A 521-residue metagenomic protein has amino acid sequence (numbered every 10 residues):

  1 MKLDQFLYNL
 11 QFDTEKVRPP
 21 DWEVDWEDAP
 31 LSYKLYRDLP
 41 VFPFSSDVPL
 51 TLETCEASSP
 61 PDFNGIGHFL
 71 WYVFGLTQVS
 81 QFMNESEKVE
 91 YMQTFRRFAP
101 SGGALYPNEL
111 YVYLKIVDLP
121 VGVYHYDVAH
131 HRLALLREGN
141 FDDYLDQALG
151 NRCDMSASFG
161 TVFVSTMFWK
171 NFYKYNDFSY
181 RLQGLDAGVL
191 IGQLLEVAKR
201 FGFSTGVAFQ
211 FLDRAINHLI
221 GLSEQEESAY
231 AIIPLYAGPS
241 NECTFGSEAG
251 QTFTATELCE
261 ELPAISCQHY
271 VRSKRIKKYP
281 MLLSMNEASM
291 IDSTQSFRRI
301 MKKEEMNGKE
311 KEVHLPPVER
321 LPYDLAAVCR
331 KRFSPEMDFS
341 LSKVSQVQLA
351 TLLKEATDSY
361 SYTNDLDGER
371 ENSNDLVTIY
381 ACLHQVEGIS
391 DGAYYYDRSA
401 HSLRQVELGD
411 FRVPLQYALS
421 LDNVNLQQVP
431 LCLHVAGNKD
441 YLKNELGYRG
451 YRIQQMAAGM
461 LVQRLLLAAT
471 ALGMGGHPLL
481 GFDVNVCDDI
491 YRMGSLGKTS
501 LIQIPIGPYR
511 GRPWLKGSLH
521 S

Functional and structural regions predicted by a protein language model:
M1-A458, L472, G476-S521: N-terminal accessory segments that position/regulate proteins before the catalytic core
A469: Short surface loop/edge beta-strand patches of beta-sandwich-type extracellular domains that form ligand-contact sites
